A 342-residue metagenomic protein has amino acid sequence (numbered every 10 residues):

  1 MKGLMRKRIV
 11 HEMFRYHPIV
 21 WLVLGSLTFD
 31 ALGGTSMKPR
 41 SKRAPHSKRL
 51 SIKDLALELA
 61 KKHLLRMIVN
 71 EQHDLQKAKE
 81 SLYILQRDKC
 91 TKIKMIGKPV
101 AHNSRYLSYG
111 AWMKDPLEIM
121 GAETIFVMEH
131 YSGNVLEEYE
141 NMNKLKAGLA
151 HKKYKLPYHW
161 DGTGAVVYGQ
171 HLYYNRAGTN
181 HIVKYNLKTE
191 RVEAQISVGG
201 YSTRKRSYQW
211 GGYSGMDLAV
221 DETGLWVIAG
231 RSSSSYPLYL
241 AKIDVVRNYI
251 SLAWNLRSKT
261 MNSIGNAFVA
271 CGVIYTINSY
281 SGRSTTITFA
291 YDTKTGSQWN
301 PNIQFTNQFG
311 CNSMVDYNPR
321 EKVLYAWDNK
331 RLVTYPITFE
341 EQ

Functional and structural regions predicted by a protein language model:
R6, V10-K98: Assembly "stalks" and propeptides
H73, E80-Y158, R176-G199: Beta-propeller domains
Q86-E123, Y158-Y168, L172, R206-T223 (+2 more regions): Structural signature of eukaryotic scaffold interfaces centered on beta-propeller domains
G133-N141, T179-N186, S234-I243, G282-Y291 (+1 more regions): Structural motif
K153-P157, I196-G200, R206-G211, W254-T260 (+1 more regions): Surface loop/turn motifs at the tips and blade-to-blade linkers of beta-strand repeat domains
W254-I264, K294-Y317: Conserved blade-ending motifs and adjacent loop-strand segments that build the rim/top face of beta-propeller domains
T260-T293: Loop/turn-rich, solvent-exposed surfaces of beta-rich toroidal or solenoidal domains
C311-Q342: Blade-level signature of beta-propeller repeat domains, shared across WD40, Kelch, NHL, RCC1 and BNR/Asp-box propellers
